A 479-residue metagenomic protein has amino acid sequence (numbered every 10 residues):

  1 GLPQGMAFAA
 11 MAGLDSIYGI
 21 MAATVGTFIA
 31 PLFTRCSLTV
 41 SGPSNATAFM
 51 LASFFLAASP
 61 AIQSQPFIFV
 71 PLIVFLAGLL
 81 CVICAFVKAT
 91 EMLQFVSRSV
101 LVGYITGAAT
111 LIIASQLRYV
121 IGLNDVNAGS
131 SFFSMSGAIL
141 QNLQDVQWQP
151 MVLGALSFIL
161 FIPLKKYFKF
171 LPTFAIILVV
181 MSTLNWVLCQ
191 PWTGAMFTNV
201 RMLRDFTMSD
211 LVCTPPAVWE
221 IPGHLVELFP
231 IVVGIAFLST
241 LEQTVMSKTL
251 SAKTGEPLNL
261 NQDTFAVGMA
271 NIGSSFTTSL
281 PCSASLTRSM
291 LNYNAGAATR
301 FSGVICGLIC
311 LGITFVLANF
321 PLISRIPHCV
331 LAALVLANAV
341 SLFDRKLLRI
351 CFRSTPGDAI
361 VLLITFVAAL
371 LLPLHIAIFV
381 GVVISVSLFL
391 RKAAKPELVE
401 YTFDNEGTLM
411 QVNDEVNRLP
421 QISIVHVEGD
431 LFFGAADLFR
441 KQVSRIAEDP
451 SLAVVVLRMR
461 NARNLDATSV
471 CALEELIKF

Functional and structural regions predicted by a protein language model:
G1-D404, L419: Transmembrane helical cores of multi-pass ion-transport proteins
Y401, Q411-F479: Structured cytosolic domains appended to multi-pass membrane proteins
G407-T408: Short gly/ser/thr-rich secondary-structure transition/capping motifs
